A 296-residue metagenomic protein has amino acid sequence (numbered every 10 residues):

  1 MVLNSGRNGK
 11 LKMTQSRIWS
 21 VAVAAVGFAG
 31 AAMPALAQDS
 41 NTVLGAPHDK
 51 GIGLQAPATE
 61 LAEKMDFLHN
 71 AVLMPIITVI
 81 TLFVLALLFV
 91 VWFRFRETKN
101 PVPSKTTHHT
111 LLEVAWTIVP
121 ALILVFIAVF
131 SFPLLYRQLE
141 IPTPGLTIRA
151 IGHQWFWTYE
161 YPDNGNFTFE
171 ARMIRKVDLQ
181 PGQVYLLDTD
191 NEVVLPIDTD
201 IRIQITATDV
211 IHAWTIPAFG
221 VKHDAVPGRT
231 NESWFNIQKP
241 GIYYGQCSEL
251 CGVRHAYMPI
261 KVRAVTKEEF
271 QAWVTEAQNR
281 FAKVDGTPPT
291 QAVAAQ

Functional and structural regions predicted by a protein language model:
M1-Q38: N-terminal secretory/membrane targeting signals
V2-N4, L82-E97: Alpha-helical transmembrane segments and their immediate interhelical/interface regions in integral membrane proteins
A24-G27, M74-V90, T117-F130: Hydrophobic alpha-helical transmembrane segments of multi-pass integral membrane proteins
Q38-V72, R94-Q296: Non-transmembrane, membrane-proximal soluble domains of secreted or membrane proteins
